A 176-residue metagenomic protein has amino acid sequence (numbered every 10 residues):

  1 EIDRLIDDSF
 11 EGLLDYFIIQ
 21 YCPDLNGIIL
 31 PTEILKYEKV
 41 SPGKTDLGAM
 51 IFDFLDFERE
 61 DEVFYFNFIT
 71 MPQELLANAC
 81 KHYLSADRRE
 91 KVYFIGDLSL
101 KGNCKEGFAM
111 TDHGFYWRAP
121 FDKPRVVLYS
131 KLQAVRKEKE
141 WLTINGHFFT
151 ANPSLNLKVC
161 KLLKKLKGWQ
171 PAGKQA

Functional and structural regions predicted by a protein language model:
E1-E106, N152-P153, L157-G173: Anionic N-terminal interaction surfaces
A86-F149: Phosphoinositide-binding peripheral membrane targeting modules
